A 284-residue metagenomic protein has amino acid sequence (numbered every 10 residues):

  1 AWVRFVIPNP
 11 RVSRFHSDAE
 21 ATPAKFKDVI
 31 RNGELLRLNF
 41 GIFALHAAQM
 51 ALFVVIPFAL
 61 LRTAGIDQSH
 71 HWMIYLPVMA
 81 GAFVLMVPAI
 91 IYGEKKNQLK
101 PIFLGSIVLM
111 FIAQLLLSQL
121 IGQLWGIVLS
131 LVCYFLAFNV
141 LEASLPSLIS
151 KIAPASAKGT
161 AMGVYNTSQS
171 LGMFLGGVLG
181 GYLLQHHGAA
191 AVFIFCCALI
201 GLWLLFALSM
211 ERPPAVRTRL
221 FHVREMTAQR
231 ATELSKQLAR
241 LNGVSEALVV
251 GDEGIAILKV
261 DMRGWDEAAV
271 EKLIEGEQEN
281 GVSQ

Functional and structural regions predicted by a protein language model:
A1-S13, W203-E211: C-terminal membrane-cytosol helix-exit motif in multi-pass small-molecule transporters
I7-G41: Juxtamembrane intracellular "pre-TM" segments in multi-pass secondary transporters
A44-F53: Conserved extracellular-gate-facing transmembrane-helix segments in secondary transporters
V54-H70: Short amphipathic helix-loop junctions that connect adjacent transmembrane helices in Major Facilitator Superfamily/SLC
Q68, A155-Y165: Loop-to-transmembrane helix entry/capping segments in MFS-fold secondary transporters and related SLC/MFSD carriers
V84-Q98, L184: Helix-to-loop junctions at the C-terminal end of transmembrane segments in multipass secondary transporters
P101-L115: Structural signature of the two symmetry-related core transmembrane helices
V140-A153: Intracellular juxtamembrane helix-capping segments at the cytosolic ends of symmetry-related transmembrane helices
